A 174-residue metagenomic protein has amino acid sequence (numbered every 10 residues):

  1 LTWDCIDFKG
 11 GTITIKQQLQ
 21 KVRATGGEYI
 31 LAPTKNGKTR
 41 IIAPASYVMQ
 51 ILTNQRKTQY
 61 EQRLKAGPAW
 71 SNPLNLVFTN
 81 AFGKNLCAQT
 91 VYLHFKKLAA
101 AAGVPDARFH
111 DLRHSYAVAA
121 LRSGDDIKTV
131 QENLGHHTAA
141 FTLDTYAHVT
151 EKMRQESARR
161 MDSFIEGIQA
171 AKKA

Functional and structural regions predicted by a protein language model:
L1-D4, G27-E28, R56-K57, E132-N133: Composition- and surface-driven signal marking solvent-exposed, interaction-prone regions in large proteins
L1-L19, K128: Short, charged phosphate-coordinating catalytic segments
C5, L31-T34, G67-P68: Short secondary-structure boundary/capping segments
I6, Q18-L19, M49, S115 (+1 more regions): Catalytic-site neighborhood detector that most strongly recognizes the C-terminal catalytic loop/helix of tyrosine
G10, K21-T39, S46-V48, N54 (+4 more regions): C-terminal secondary-structure termini that scaffold catalytic or DNA-interacting sites
R40-I42, T58-P68, N72-E132, H136: Short, basic (Lys/Arg/His-rich) helix/loop patches that form interaction surfaces in the mid-to-C-terminal regions
